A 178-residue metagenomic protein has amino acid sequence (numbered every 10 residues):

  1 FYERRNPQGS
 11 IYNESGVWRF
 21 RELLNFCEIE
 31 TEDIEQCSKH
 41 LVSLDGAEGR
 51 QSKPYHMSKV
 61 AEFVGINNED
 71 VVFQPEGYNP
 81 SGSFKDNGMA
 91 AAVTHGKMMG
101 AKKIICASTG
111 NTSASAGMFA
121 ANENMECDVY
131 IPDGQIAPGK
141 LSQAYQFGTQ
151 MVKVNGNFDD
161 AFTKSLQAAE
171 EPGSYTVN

Functional and structural regions predicted by a protein language model:
F1-N178: PLP-dependent amino-acid enzyme catalytic core
